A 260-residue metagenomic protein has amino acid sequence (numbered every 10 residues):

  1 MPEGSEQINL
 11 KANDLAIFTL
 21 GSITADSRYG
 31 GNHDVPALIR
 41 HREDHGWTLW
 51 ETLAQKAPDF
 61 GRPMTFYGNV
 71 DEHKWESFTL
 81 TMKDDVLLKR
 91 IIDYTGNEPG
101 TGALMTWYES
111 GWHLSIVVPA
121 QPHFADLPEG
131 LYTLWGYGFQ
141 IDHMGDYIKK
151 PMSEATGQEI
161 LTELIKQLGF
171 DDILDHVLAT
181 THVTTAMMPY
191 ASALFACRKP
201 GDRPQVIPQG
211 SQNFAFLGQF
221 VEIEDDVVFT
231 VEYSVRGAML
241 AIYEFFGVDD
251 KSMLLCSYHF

Functional and structural regions predicted by a protein language model:
M1-S5, R198-G201: Short alpha-helical segments and helix-capping/turn motifs at coil-helix boundaries
G4-L15: Core beta-strand elements of the Rossmann-like FAD/NAD(P) dinucleotide-binding domain in flavoenzyme oxidoreductases
N13-L20, A25-G237, Y243-H259: C-terminal segments that line or cap access tunnels to active or ligand-binding sites in enzymes and enzyme-associated
